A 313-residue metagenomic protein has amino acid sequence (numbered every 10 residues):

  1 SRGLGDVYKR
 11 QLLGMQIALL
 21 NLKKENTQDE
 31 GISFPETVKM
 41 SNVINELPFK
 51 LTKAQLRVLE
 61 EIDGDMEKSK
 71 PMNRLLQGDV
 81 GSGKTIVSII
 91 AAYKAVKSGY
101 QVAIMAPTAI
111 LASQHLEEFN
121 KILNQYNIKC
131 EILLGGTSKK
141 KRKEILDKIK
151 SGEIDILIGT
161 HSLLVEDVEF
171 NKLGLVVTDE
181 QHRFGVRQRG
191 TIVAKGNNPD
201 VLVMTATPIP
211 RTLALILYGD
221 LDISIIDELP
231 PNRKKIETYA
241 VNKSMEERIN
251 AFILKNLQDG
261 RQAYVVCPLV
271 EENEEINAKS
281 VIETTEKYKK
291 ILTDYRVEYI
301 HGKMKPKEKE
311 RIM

Functional and structural regions predicted by a protein language model:
G3-Y8: Short, small-residue-biased leader/transition segments that mark boundaries at the very start of proteins
Q11, A54, R248: Charged catalytic carboxylate motif
Q11-G14, R57, E61, R311: Amphipathic alpha-helical interaction segments
L13-L19, N26-F34: OB-fold/S1-family RNA-binding modules
Q16, I62, I253: Hydrophobic "lid"/C-terminal helical patch of Rossmann-like NAD(P)-dependent dehydrogenase/epimerase domains
K24-N26, K53: Extended heptad-repeat soluble alpha-helical coiled-coil rod/stalk domains used for dimerization and scaffolding
D29, R57, P71-M313: Inter-lobe coupling/hinge segments of SF2-like helicase ATPases
F34-L75: Conserved pre-motif I regulatory segment
